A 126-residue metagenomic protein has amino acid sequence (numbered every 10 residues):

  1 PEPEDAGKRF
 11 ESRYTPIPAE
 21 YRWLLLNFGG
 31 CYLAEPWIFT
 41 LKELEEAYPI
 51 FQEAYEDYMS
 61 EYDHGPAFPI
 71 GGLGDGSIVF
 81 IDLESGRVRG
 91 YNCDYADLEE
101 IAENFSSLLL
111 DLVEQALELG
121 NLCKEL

Functional and structural regions predicted by a protein language model:
P1-I78, C123-E125: A surface-exposed partner-binding patch
I78-F80, E99: Short active-site-adjacent structural elements
D82-S85: Short acidic-glycine loop/turn motifs at beta-strand connectors
R89-D94: Catalytic Cys-His active-site segments of thiol-dependent hydrolases/isopeptidases
L98-L119: Compact, glycine/acidic-enriched structural inserts
